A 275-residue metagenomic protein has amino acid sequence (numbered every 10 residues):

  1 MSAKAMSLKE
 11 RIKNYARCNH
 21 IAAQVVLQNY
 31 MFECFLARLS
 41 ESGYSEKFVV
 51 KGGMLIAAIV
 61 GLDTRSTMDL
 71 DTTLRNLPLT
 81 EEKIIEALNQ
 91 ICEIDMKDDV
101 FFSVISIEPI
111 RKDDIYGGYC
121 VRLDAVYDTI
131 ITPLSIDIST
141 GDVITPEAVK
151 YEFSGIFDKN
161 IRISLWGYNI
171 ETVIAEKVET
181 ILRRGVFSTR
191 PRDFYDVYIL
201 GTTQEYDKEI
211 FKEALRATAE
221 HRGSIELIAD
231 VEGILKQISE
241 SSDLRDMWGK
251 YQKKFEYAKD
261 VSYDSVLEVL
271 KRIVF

Functional and structural regions predicted by a protein language model:
M1-F48, A57-S66, L70-F275: Structured mid-to-C-terminal alpha-helical surface segments
